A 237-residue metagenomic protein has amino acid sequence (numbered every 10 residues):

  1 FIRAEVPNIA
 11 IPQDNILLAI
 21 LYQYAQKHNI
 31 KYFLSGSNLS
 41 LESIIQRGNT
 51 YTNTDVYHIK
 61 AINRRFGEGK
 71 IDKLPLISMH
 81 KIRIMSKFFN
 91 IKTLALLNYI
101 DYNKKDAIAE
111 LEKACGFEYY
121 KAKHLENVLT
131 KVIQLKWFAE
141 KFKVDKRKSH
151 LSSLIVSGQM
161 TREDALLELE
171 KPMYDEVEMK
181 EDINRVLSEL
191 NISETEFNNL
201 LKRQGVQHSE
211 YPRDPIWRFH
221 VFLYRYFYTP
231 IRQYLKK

Functional and structural regions predicted by a protein language model:
F1-K237: Nucleotide-activated chemistry modules centered on ATP-dependent adenylation/adenylyltransferase
